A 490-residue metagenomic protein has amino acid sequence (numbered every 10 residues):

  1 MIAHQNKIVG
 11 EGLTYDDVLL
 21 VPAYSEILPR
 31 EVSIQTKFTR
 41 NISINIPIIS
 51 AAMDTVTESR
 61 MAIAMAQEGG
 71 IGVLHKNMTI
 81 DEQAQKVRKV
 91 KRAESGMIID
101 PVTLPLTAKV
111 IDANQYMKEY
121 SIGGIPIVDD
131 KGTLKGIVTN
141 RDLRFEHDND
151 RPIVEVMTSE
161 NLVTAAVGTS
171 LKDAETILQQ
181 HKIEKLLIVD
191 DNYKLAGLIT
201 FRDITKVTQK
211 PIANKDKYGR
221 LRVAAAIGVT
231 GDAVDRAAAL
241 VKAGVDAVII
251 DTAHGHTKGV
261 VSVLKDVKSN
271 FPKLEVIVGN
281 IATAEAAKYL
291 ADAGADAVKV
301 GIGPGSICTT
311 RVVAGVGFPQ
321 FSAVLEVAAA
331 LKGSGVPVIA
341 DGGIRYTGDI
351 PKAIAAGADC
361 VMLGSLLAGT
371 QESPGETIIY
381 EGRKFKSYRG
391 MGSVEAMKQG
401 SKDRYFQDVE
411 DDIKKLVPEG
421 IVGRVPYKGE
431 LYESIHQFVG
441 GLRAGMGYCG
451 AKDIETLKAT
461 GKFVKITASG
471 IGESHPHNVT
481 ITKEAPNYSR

Functional and structural regions predicted by a protein language model:
M1-Y24, L104, A166, D173-T176 (+3 more regions): Alpha/beta catalytic cores of nucleotide-metabolism and tRNA/nucleoside-modifying enzymes
R30, T79-R88, E146-D150, K194-N214 (+5 more regions): Active-site-adjacent beta->alpha loops and helix N-cap segments on the catalytic face of soluble alpha/beta enzymes
R30-I44, A51-M53, E82-Y120, I127-D129 (+5 more regions): Bateman/CBS regulatory modules and CBS-like beta-alpha motifs in cytosolic regions of diverse proteins
S43-I48, G96-P101, E160, D216-A226 (+3 more regions): Short beta-strand/loop segments at the ligand-binding rim of alpha/beta enzyme cores
R60-I63, V234-A243, A282-V300, A340 (+1 more regions): Catalytic cores of alpha/beta
Q67-E82, V245-T257, D296-A314, I344-I378: Glycine-rich phosphate-binding active-site loops on the catalytic face of alpha/beta enzymes
L74-N77, T103-L104, G124-P126, T164-A165 (+6 more regions): Catalytic beta/alpha-barrel core
K76-V90, I127, K131-H147, L178 (+3 more regions): Terminal amphipathic helices with adjacent charged low-complexity linkers/tails
